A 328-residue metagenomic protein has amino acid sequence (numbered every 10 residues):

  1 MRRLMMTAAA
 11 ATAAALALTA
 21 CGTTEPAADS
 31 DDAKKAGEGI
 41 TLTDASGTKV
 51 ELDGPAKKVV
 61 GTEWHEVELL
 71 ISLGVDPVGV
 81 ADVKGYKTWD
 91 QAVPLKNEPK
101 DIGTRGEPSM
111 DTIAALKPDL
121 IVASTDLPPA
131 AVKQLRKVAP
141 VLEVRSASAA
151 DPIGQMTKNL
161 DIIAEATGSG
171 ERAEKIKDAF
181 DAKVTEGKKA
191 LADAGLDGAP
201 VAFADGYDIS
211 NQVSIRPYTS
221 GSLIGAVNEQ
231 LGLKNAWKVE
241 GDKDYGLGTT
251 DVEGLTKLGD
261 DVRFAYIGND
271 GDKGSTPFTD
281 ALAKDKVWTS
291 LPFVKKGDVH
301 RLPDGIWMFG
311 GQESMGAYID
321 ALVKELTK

Functional and structural regions predicted by a protein language model:
M1-A9: Bacterial N-terminal signal peptides that target proteins for export
M5-M6, A17-A36: Bacterial lipoprotein signal-peptidase II cleavage site
K58, W64-T112: A short, structured surface patch at a secondary-structure boundary
K84, W89, S214-L247: Alpha-helical, coiled-coil/dimerization segments enriched in small aliphatic residues
K87-W89, P128-A130, S146-I162, L196-G225 (+2 more regions): Extracytoplasmic ligand-binding site segments that recognize negatively charged/polar headgroups
K117-A123, P140, D260-D261: Proline-aspartate-enriched helix->loop->beta-strand connector
P140-S210, G305, F309, E313-K328: Extracytoplasmic substrate-binding proteins
L258-K328: Structured C-terminal subdomain patch of bacterial secreted/periplasmic proteins
